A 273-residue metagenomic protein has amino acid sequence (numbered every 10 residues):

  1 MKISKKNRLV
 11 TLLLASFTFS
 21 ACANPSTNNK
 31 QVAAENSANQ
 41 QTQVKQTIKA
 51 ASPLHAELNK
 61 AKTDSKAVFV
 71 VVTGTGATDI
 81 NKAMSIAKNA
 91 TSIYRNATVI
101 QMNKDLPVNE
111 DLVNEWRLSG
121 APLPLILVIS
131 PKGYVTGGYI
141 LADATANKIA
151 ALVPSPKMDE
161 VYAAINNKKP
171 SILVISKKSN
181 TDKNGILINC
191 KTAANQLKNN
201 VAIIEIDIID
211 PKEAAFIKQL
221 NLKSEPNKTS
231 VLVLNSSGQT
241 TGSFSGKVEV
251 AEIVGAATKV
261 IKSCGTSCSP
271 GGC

Functional and structural regions predicted by a protein language model:
K2-V10: Bacterial N-terminal signal peptides that target proteins for export
L9-F17: Sec-dependent N-terminal signal peptides
S20-A21: C-terminal motif of bacterial Sec signal peptides marking the signal peptidase cleavage site
N28-K66, D143-K168, G255-C273: N-terminal leader/targeting and pre-domain segments
H55, M84-K88, N96-Y134, L152-E160 (+2 more regions): Thioredoxin-like thiol-disulfide oxidoreductase module
A56-N89, A164-Q196: Local sequence-structure signature of Cys/Sec-based thiol-disulfide redox active-site neighborhoods
T78-K104, Y139-T145, D182-I208, G242-T258: Extended intrinsically disordered, low-complexity coil regions enriched in Ser, Thr, Gly, Ala and often Pro
L127-P156, N235-G265: Non-catalytic, surface beta->alpha helical segment in thiol-disulfide oxidoreductase systems
